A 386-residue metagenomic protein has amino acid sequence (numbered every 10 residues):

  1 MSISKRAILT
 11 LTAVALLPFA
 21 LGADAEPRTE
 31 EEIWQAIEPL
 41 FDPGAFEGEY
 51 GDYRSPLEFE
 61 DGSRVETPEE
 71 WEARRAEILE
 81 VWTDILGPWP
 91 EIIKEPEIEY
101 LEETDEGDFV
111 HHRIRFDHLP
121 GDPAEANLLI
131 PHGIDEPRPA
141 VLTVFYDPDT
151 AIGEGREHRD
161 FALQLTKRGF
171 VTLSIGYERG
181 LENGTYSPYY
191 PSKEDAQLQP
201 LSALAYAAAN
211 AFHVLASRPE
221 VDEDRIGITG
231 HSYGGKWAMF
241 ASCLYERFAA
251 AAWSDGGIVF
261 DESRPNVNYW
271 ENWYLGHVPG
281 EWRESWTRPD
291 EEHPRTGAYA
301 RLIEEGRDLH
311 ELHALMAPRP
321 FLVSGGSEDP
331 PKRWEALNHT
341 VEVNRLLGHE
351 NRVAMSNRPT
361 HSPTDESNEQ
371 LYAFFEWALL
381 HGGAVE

Functional and structural regions predicted by a protein language model:
T10-P18: Bacterial N-terminal signal peptides
D24-D84, P88, A384-E386: N-terminal pre-domain segments of enzymes
P88-D135: N-terminal cap/lid segment of alpha/beta-hydrolase-fold proteins
E136-E220, S263-V267: Cap/lid segment of the alpha/beta-hydrolase catalytic domain
P148, N210-Y274: Primarily recognizes the serine-hydrolase "nucleophile elbow" in alpha/beta-hydrolase and SGNH/GDSL folds
A250, S254-L312, R333, R345-E350: Mobile cap/lid helix-loop segments that gate and shape the active-site cleft of serine hydrolases
A317-P331: Conserved strand-to-loop "acid loop" that flanks and positions the catalytic carboxylate
A336-E386: C-terminal catalytic histidine-bearing segment of alpha/beta-hydrolase fold enzymes
